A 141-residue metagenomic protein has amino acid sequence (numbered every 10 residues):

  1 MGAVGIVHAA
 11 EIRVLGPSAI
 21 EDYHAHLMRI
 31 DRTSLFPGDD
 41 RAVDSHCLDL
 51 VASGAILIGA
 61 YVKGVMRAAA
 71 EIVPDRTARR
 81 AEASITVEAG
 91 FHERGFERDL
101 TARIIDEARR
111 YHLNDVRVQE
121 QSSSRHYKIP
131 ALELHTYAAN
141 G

Functional and structural regions predicted by a protein language model:
M1-V7: Short acidic N-proximal helix/loop "leader" segments that mark the beginning of a domain or an inter-domain linker
A9-Y23: A short beta-loop-alpha structural element at the N-terminal edge of CoA-dependent acyl/N-acetyltransferase catalytic
L35-L57, Y61-V62: Active-site rim helix/loop that mediates acceptor-substrate recognition in acyltransferases
G59, G64-P74, E82: Conserved beta-strand in the GNAT
R80, A108-Q121: Conserved GNAT acetyl-CoA-binding A-motif
S84-E93: A short, internal acetyl-CoA/4′-phosphopantetheine-binding micro-motif in the GNAT/acyltransferase core
E93-R110: Conserved acetyl-CoA-binding loop-helix of GNAT-fold acetyltransferases
Q119-Q121, I129-G141: Conserved catalytic-core motifs of GNAT/GCN5-like acyltransferases
